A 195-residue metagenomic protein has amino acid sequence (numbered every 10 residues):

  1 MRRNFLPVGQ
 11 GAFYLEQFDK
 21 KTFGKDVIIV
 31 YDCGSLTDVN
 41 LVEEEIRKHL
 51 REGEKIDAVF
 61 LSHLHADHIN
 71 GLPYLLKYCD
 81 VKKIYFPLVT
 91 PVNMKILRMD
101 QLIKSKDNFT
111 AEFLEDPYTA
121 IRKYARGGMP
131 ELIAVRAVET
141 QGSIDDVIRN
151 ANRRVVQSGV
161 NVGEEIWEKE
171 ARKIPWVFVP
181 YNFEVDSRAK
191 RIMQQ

Functional and structural regions predicted by a protein language model:
M1-K48: Conserved beta-strand hairpin/beta-sheet module of binuclear metal-dependent hydrolase folds, prominently
N4-L6, F60, Y85, I133: Hydrophobic/aromatic beta-strand patches that form the interior of the parallel beta-sheet core in alpha/beta enzyme
G9-G11, G24, G34, G53 (+5 more regions): Residue-identity detector for glycine
G11-A12, G34-D38, H65-H68, T90-N93: Short acidic, S/G/P-rich loop/turn micro-motifs used as interaction or catalytic elements
Y14-Q17, N40-L41, H68-P73, M94-D100 (+1 more regions): A short acidic (Asp/Glu
K21-F23, R47-H49, Y74, L97-K104: Generic alpha-helical propensity signal that fires on short helical segments and nearby coil/disordered stretches
V27, D38-F86: Active-site metal-binding motif and surrounding structural segment of the metallo-beta-lactamase
Y78-Q195: Flexible, acidic/histidine-containing loops and adjacent segments that form or flank the divalent-metal
